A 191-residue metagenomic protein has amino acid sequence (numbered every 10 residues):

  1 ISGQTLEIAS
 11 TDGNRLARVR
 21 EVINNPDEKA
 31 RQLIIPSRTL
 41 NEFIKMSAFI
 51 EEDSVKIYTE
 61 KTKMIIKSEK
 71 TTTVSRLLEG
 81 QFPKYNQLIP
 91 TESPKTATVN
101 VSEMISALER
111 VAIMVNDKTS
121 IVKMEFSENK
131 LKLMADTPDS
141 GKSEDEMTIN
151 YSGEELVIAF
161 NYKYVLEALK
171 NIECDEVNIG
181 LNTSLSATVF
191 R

Functional and structural regions predicted by a protein language model:
I1-R20, P26-L78, S93-R191: DNA polymerase processivity clamps
Q81: Glycine-rich, pocket-lining loop/helix-strand segments that form or immediately flank
L88-E92: Bateman (tandem CBS) regulatory domains
